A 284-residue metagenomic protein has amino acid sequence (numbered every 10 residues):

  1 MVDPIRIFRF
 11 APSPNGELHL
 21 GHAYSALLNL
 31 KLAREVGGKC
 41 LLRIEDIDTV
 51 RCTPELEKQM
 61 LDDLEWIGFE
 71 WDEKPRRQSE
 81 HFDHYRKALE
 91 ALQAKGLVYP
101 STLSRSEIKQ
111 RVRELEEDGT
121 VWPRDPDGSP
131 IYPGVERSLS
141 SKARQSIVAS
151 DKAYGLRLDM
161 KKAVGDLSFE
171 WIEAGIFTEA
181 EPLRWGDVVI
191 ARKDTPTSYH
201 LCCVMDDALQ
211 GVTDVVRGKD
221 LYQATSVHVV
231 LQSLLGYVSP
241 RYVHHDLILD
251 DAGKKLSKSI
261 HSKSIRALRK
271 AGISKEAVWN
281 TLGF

Functional and structural regions predicted by a protein language model:
M1-T120, A208, K219-D220, A224-Y237: N-terminal Rossmann-like or analogous alpha/beta NTP/dinucleotide-binding catalytic cores that position adenine
H19, D48-T49, H81-R86, I147 (+3 more regions): Noncatalytic linker/hinge segments flanking ATPase motor cores
D72-K74, S239-Y242, E276-V278: Short, surface-exposed acidic
S106-S257, S264-R269: Active-site cores that bind ATP or allylic diphosphates and position pyrophosphate for catalysis
K270-F284: Extended, charge-rich low-complexity interaction segments
